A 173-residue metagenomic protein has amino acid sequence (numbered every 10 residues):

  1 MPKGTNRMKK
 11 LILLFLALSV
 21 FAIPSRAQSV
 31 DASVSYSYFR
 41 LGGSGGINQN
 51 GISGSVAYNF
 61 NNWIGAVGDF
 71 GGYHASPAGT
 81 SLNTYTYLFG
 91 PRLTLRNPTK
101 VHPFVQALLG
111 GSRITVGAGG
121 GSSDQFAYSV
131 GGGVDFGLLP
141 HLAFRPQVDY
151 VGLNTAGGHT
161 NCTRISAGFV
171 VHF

Functional and structural regions predicted by a protein language model:
M1-R7: Short, Lys/Arg-enriched N-terminal segments with co-localized hydrophobic residues within the first ~10-30 amino acids
L11-V20: Sec-dependent N-terminal signal peptides
F21-A27: Sec/Tat signal peptide C-region and signal peptidase I cleavage site
A27-R40, P103-A107: Transmembrane beta-strand segments of Gram-negative outer membrane beta-barrel proteins
S37-I64: N-terminal targeting signals for Sec/Tat export/insertion, comprising classic cleavable signal peptides
S37-R40, I114-V116, G152: Extracytoplasmic loops and strand-loop junctions of Gram-negative outer membrane beta-barrel proteins
I47, T155-T160: A short acidic/glycine-rich loop-to-helix N-cap element
S55-G131, F136-R145, C162-F173: Gram-negative (and chloroplast) outer-membrane scaffold detector with strong preference for beta-barrel transmembrane
